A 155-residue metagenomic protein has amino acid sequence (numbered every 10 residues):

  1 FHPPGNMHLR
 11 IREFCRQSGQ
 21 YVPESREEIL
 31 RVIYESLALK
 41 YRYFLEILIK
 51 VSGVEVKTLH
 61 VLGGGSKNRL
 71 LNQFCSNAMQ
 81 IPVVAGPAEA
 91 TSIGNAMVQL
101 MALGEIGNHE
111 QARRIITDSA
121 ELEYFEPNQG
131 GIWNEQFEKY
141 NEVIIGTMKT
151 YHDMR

Functional and structural regions predicted by a protein language model:
F1-I93: Activation-segment/catalytic-loop signature of the eukaryotic protein kinase fold
Y43, M101-A102, G146: A very general structural signal that marks isolated residues within well-ordered alpha-helical segments
K67-R69, V98, N108: Short, electropositive, low-hydrophobicity segments enriched in small/polar residues
L70-N72, M101, Q111: Residue-level recognition of conserved structural "scaffold" positions that shape functional pockets and channels
A78, M101-G104: Short, hinge-like loop/turn segments at secondary-structure boundaries
S92-M101: Short, small-residue alpha-helix embedded
E105-R155: Acidic, glycine/GT-rich loop-and beta-edge segments that sit at the periphery of enzyme/chaperone cores
